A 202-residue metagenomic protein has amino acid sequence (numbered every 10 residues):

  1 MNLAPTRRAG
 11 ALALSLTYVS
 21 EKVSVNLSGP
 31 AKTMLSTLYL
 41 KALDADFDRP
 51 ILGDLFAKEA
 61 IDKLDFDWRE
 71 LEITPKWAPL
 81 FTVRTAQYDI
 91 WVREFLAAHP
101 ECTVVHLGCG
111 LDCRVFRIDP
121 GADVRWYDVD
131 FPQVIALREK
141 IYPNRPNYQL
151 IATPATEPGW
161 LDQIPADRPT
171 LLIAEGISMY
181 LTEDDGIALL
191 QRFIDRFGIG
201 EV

Functional and structural regions predicted by a protein language model:
L3-A4, A9-L16: Short, low-complexity intrinsically disordered segments enriched in A/P/G/S/L with frequent Arg, especially at protein
A13-V105, C109-T153, G159, A166-D167: Rossmann-like AdoMet
D44, T182, G198: Hydrophobic/aromatic-lined pockets within catalytic cores
W91-E94, L190-R196: Short amphipathic alpha-helices and their capping/turn segments at secondary-structure boundaries
L172-I173: A conserved beta-strand element that flanks and buttresses the S-adenosyl-L-methionine
I177: Hydrophobic adenine-recognition pocket in adenosine-nucleotide-binding enzymes
Y180-F193: A short, conserved alpha-helix within the catalytic core of class I
R196-V202: Conserved beta-strand signature within the Rossmann-like core of class I S-adenosyl-L-methionine
